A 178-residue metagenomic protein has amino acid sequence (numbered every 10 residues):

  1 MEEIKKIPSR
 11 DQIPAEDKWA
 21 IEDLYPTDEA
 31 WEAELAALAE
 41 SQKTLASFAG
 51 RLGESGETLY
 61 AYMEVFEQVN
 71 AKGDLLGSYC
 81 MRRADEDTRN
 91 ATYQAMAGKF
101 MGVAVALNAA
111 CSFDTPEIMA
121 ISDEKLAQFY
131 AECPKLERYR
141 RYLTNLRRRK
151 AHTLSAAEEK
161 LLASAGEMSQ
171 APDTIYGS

Functional and structural regions predicted by a protein language model:
M1-S178: A well-structured
